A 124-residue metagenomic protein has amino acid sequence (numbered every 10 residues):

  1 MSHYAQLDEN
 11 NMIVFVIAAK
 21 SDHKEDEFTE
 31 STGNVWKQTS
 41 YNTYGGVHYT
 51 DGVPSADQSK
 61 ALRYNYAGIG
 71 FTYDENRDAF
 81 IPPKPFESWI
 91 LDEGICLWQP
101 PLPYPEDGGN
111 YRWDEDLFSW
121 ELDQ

Functional and structural regions predicted by a protein language model:
M1-Q124: Interaction-interface detector
